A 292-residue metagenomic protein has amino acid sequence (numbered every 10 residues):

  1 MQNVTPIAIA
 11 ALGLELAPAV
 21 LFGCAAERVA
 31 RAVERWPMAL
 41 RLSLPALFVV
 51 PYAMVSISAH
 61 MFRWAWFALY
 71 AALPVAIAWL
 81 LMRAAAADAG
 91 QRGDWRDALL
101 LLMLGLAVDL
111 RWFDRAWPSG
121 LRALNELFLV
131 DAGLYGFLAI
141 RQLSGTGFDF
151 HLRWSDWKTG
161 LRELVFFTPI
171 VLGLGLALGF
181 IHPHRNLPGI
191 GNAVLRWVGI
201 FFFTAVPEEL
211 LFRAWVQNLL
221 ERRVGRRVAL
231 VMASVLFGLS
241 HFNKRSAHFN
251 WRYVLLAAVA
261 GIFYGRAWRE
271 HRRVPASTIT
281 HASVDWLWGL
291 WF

Functional and structural regions predicted by a protein language model:
N3-V4, E27-E34, M54-F62: Short, hydrophobic transmembrane alpha-helix segments
T5-A17, M61-L73, A123-G136, L195 (+2 more regions): Structural signature of hydrophobic alpha-helical transmembrane segments
A8-A32: N-terminal signal-anchor/start-transfer transmembrane helix
F22-E27, L81-G90, L134-T146, Y264-V274: Membrane-water interface at the C-terminal end of transmembrane alpha helices
E27-L40, A84-W95, W117-P118, G147-D156 (+1 more regions): Membrane-interface helix-boundary motifs at transmembrane edges
M38-R141: Alpha-helical transmembrane segments in multi-pass membrane proteins
Q91, W112-A205: Juxtamembrane helix-loop-helix connectors linking adjacent transmembrane helices in multi-pass membrane enzymes
F167-F292: Transmembrane helix-loop-helix hairpins at the membrane interface of multi-pass integral membrane proteins
